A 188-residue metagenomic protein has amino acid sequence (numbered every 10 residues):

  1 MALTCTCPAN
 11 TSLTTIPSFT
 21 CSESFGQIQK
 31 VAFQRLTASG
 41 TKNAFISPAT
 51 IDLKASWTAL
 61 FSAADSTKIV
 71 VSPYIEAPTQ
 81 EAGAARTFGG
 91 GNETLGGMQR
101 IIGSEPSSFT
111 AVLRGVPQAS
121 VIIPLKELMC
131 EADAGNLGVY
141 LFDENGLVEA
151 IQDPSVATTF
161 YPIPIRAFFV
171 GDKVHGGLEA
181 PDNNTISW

Functional and structural regions predicted by a protein language model:
A2-T110, P164-A180: Solvent-exposed edge beta-strands and adjacent loop segments that serve as assembly or binding interfaces
A44, L53, S66, L137 (+3 more regions): Short linear motifs in intrinsically disordered/low-complexity regions
E76, E144-S187: Short beta-strand and beta-hairpin "edge-sheet" elements
Q80-T159: Structured, beta-strand-rich domain cores that present glycine/charged loop surfaces used to bind extended ligands
